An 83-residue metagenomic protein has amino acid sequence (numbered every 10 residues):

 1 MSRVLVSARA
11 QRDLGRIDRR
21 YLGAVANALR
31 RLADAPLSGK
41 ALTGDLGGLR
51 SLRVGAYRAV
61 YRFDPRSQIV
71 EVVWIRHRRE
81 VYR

Functional and structural regions predicted by a protein language model:
M1-A26, R53-V54, R62-R83: Enriched for short, Lys/Arg-rich terminal
L29-L52: A short, surface-exposed loop/turn module that caps and links secondary-structure elements
